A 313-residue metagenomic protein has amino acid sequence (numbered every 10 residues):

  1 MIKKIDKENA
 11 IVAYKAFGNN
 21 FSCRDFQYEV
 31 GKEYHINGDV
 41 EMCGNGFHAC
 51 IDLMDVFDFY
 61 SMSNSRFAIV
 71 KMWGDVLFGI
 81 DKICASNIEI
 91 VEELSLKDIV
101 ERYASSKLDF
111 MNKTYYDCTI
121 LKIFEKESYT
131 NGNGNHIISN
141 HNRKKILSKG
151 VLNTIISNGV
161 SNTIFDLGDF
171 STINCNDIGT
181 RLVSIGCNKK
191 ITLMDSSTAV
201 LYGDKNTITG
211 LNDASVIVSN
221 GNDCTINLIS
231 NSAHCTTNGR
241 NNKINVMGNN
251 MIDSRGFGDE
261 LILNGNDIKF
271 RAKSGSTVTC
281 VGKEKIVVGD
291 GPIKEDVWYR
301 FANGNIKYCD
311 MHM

Functional and structural regions predicted by a protein language model:
M1-M313: Short, glycine-biased loop/turn motifs at secondary-structure junctions and in low-complexity Ser/Thr/Pro-rich termini
